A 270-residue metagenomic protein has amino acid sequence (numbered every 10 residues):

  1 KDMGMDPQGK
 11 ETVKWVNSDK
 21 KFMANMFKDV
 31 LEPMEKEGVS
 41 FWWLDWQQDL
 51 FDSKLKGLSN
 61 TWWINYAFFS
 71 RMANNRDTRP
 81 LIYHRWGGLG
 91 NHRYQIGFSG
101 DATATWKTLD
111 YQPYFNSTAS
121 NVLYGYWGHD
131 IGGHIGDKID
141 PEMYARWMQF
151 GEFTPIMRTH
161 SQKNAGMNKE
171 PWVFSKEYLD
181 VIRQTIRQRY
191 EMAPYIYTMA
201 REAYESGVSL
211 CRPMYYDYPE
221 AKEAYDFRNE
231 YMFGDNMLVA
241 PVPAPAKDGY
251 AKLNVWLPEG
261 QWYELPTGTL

Functional and structural regions predicted by a protein language model:
K1-L270: Catalytic-domain carbohydrate-binding cleft regions of carbohydrate-active enzymes
